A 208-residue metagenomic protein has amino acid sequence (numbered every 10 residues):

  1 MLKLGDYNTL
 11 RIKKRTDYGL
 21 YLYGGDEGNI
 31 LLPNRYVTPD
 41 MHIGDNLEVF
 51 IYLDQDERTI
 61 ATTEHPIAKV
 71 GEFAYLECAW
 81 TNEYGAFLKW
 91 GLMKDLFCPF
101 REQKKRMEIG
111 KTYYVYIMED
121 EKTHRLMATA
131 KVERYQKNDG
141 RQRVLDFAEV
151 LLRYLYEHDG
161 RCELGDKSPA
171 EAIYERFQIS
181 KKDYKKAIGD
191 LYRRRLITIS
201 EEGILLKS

Functional and structural regions predicted by a protein language model:
M1-S208: Single-stranded RNA-binding regions, centering on S1/OB-family and related RNA-binding modules
